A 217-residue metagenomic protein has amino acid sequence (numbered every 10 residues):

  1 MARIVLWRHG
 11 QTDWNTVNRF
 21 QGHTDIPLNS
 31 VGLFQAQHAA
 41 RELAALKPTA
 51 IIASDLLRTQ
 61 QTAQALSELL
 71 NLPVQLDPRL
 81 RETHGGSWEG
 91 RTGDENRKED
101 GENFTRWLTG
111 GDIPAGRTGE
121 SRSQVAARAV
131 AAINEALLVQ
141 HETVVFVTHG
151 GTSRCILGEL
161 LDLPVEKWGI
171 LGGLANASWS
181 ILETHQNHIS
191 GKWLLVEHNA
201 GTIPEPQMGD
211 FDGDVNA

Functional and structural regions predicted by a protein language model:
A2, T83-E95, G158-A217: Acidic, low-complexity terminal tails and accessory targeting/binding regions of phosphate-metabolizing enzymes
I4, E142-T148: Generic beta-sheet signal
I4-V5, Q11-L66, G116-V130: Loop-to-helix element that buttresses phosphate recognition and phosphoryl-transfer chemistry
V5, Q75-D77, V196: General small-molecule cofactor/ligand-binding pocket signal
R19-P27, R91-G93, D112, D212: Short glycine-enriched, charge-decorated loop/helix-capping segments at active-site entrances that position
A39-T105: Phosphate-coordination/substrate-recognition cap region in phosphate-metabolizing enzymes
A44-K47, A136-E142: Glycine-rich phosphate-binding loop signature in dinucleotide/nucleotide-binding domains
E102-Q124: Short glycine/proline- and acidic residue-enriched helix-loop micro-motifs that form flexible lids or anion-recognition
